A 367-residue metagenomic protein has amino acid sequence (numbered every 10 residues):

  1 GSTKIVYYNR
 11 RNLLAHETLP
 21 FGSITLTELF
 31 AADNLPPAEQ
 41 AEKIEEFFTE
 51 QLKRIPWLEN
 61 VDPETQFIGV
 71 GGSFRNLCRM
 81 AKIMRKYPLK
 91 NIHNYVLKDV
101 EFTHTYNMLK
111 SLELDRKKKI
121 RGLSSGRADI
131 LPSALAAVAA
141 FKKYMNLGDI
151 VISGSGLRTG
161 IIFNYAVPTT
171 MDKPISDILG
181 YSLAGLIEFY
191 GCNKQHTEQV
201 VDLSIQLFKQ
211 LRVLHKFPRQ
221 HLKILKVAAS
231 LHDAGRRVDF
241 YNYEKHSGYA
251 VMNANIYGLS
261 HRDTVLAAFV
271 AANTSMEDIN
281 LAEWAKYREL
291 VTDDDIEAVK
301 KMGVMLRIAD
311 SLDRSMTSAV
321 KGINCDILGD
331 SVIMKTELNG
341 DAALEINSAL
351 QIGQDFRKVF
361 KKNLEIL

Functional and structural regions predicted by a protein language model:
G1-K4: Short glycine/serine/threonine-rich phosphate/pyrophosphate-binding segments that cradle anionic phosphate groups
Y7-R10, A15-R307, D313, I323 (+3 more regions): Helical "lid/coupling" subdomains associated with nucleotide-phosphate turnover
M316-A319: Conserved alpha/beta core surface patches that mediate binding of polyanionic ligands
T336-L338: Short beta-strand-to-loop capping motifs
A342-N363: Short, non-transmembrane amphipathic alpha-helical segments
